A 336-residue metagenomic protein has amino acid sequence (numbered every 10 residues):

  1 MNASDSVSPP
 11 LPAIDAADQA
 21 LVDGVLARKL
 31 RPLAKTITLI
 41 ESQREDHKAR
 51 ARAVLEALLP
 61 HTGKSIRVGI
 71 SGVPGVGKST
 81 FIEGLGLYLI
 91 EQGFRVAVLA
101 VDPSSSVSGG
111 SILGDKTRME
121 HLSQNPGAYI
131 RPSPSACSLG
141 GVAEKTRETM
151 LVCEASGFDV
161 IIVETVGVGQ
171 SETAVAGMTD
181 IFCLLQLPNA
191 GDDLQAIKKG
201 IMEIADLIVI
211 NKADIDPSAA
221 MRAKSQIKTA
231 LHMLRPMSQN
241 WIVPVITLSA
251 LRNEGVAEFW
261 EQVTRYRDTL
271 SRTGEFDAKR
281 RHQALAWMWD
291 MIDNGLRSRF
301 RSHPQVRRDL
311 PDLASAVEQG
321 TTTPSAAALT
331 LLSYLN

Functional and structural regions predicted by a protein language model:
M1-V25: Interdomain "pre-motor" coupling segment immediately N-terminal to P-loop NTPase/helicase cores
A16, A20, G24-A27, E56 (+9 more regions): Expand to "…catalyze enediolate/carbanion chemistry for C-C bond making/breaking, isomerization, decarboxylation
A17-S71, V76, I82-S171, M178-L185 (+1 more regions): Nucleotide-state-sensitive switch-loop elements of NTP-binding domains
L30, E41-E45, G63, F94 (+9 more regions): Non-catalytic alpha-helical coupling and interface elements of nucleotide-dependent molecular machines and regulators
L33-K35, T247, E258-N336: Long, well-ordered amphipathic alpha-helical subdomains in the mid-to-C-terminal portions of large enzyme subunits
I130, V175, I201, V245-T247: Generic preference for hydrophobic
G169-S238: Conserved C-terminal guanine-recognition region of P-loop GTPase G domains, centered on the G4
A213-L270: Canonical P-loop GTPase G-domain recognition
